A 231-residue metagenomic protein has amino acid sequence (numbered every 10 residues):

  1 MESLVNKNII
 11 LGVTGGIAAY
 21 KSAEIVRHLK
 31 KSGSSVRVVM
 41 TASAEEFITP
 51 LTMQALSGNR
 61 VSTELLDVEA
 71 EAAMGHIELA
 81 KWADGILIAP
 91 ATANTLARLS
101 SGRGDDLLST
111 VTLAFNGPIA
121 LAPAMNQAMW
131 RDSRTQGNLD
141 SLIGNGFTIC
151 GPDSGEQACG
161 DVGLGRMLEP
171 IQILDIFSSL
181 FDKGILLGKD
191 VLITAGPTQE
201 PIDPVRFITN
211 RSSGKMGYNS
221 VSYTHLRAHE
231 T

Functional and structural regions predicted by a protein language model:
M1-A42, L121-P123, R206-S222: N-terminal phosphate-binding or glycine-rich loops at protein starts, especially the Walker A/P-loop of NTPases
M1-S3, S178-I185, P197-E200: A short, basic/flexible loop-to-alpha-helix module at the beginning of a structural domain
G16-I17, D67, A91-L96, M125-Q127 (+2 more regions): Short glycine-rich anion-binding loops that position phosphate/pyrophosphate groups of nucleotides and phosphorylated
Q54-I88, A93-R98: Glycine-rich oxoanion-binding loops at beta->alpha junctions
N94-G104, M129-D132, I202-T209: Glycine/threonine-rich flexible loop motifs
G117-D153, G165-Q172: Short, glycine-/small-residue-rich phosphate/pyrophosphate-handling segment
S154-V191: Glycine-rich phosphate/pyrophosphate-binding loop and the adjoining helix
T224-T231: Conserved small/polar residues in nucleotide/adenosyl-binding loops
